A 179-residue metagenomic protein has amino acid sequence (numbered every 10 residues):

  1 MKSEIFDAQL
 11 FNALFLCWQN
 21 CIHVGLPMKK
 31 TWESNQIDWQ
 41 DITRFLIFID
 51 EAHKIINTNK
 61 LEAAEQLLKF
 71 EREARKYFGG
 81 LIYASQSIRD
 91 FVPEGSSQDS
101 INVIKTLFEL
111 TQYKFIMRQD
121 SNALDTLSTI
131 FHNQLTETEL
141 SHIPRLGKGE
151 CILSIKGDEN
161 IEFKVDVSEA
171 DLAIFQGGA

Functional and structural regions predicted by a protein language model:
M1-K2, Q9-C21, L135, S141-A179: Conserved P-loop NTPase motor module
S3-S141: Conserved P-loop NTPase motor cores
